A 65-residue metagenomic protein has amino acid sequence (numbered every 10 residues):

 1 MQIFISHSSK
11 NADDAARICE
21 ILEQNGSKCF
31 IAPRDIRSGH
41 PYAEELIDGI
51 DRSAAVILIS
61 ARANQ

Functional and structural regions predicted by a protein language model:
M1-I59: Conserved N-terminal substructure of TIR/SEFIR domains
A61-Q65: Conserved TIR/SEFIR loop-to-helix hotspot centered on a Trp-containing motif with a nearby acidic residue
